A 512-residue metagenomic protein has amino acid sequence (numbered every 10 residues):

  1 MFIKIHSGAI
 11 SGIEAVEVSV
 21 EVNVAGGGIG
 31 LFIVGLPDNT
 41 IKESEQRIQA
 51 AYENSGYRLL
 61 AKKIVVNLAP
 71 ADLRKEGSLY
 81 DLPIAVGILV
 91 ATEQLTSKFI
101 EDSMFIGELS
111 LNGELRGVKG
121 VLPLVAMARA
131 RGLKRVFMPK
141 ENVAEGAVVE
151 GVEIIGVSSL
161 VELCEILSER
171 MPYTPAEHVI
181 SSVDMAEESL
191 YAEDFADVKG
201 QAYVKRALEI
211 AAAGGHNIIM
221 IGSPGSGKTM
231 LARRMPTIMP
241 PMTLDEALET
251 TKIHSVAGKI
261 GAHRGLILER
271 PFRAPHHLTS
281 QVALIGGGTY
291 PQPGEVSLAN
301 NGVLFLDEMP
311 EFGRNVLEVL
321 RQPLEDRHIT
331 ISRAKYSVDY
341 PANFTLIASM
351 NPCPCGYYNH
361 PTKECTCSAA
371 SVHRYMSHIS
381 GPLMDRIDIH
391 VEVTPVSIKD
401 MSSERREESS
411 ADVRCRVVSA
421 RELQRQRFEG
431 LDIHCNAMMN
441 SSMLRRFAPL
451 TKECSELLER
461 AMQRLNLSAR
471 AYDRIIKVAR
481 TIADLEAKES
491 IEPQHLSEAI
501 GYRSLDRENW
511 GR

Functional and structural regions predicted by a protein language model:
M1-I219, S223, S332, Y472 (+1 more regions): Peripheral, non-AAA+ core regions of ATP-driven protein-machinery
T40-E45, R58-L60, N67-G77, Y290-P291 (+1 more regions): Basic, amphipathic alpha-helical bundle interface domains used for macromolecular binding and assembly
L59-K62, F99-I100, G132, E150 (+9 more regions): Short loop/turn elements that form and flank the Walker-type P-loop nucleotide-binding site in RecA-like NTPase cores
N112, L306-G313, G356: Catalytic P-loop NTPase motifs of RecA-like helicase/translocase cores
M171-I210, G214, P241-V296: P-loop NTPase nucleotide-binding/switch module
M220-G261, D326: Walker A/P-loop
N301, D307-E308, V319: Walker B catalytic acidic pair
